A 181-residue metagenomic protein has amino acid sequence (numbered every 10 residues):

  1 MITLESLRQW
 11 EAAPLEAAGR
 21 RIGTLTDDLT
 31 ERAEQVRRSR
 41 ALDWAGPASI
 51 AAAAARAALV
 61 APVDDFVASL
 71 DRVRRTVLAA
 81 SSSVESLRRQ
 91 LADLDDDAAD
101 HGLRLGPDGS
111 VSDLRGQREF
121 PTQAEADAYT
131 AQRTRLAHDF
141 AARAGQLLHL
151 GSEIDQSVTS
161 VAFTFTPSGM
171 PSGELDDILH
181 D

Functional and structural regions predicted by a protein language model:
M1-D177: N-terminal secretion-targeting helices of virulence/extracellular proteins, encompassing both classical Sec signal
